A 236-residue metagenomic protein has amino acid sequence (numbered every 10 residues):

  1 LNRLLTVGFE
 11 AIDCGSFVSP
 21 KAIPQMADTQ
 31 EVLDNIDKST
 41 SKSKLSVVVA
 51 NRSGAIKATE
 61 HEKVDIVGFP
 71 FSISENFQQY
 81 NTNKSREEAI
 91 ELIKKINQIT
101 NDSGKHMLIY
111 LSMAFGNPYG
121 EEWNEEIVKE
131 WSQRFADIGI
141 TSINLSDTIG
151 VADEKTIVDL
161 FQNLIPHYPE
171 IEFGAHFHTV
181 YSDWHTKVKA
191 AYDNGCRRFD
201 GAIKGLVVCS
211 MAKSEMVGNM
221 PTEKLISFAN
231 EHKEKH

Functional and structural regions predicted by a protein language model:
L4, A58, V67, I109 (+3 more regions): Conserved, mostly hydrophobic/aromatic
L5-G8, T59-E60, A136, Y192: Non-catalytic positions within long, well-ordered alpha-helices that form the structural scaffold/packing of enzyme
E10-C14, S43-V49, D65-F69, M107-L111 (+3 more regions): Hydrophobic faces of well-ordered beta-strands that scaffold small-molecule active sites in alpha/beta enzyme cores
E10-I36, F71-K84, M113-Y119, N144-K155 (+1 more regions): Glycine-rich, proline-tolerant flexible connector loops at the mouths of alpha/beta enzymes
S16-A22, L33-N101, K105-L108, F115-W123: Active-site beta->alpha loop and helix N-cap motifs at the rims of alpha/beta catalytic domains
A22-V47, E88-L108, I157-A175, N219-K235: Alpha-helix-loop-beta-strand connector modules within alpha/beta enzyme cores
Q25-Q30, A55-E62, Y119-K129, D153-I165 (+1 more regions): Distinct, well-ordered alpha-helical segments
T148-H236: Catalytic alpha/beta core domains of metabolic enzymes, predominantly
